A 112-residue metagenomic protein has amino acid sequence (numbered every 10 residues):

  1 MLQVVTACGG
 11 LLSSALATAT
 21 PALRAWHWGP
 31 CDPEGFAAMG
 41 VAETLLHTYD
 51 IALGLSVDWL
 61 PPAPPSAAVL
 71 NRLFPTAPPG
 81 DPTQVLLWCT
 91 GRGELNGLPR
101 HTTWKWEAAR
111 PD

Functional and structural regions predicted by a protein language model:
M1-D112: Structured surface interface patches that mediate subunit assembly and partner/cofactor docking
